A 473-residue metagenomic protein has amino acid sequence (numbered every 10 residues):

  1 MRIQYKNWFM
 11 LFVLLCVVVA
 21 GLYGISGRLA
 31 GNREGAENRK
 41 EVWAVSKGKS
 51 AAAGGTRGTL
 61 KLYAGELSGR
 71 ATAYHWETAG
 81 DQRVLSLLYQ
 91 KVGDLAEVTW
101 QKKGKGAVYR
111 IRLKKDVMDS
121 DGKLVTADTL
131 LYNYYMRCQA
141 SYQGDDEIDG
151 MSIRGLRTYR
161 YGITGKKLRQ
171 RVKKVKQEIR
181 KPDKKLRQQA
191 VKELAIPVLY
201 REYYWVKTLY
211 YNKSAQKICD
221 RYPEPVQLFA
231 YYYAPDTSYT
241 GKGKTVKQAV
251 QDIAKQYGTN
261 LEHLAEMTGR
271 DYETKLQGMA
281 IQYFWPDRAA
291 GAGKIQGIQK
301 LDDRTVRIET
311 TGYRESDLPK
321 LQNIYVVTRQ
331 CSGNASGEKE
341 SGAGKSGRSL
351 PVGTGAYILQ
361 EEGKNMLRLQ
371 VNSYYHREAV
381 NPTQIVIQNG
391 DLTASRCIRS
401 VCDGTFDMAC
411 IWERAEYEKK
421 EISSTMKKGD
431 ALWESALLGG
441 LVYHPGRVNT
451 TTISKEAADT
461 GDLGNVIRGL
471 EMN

Functional and structural regions predicted by a protein language model:
M1-A53, R57-Y63, T72, F406-M408 (+2 more regions): Gram-positive cell-envelope targeting signals
K61-L113, D121, Y135, V352: N-terminal lobe/hinge region of extracytoplasmic solute-binding protein
Y63-S86, E315-C331, V466-N473: A structural "hinge/loop" feature
A64, Q360-R368, Q388-N473: Extracellular/periplasmic solute-recognition and catalytic clefts
G65-L67, N133, T311-R314, C410-E416: Beta->alpha turn/N-cap motifs
T78-A79, E266-Q296, D302-T305, E309-R396: Gly/Pro-rich hinge or "lid" segments in bacterial periplasmic/extracellular proteins
V98-Y272: Aromatic- and charge-enriched surface segment that lines or borders ligand/interaction sites
M118, L130, Y135-Q143, Y313-E315 (+4 more regions): Sec-exported extracytoplasmic/periplasmic mature domains
